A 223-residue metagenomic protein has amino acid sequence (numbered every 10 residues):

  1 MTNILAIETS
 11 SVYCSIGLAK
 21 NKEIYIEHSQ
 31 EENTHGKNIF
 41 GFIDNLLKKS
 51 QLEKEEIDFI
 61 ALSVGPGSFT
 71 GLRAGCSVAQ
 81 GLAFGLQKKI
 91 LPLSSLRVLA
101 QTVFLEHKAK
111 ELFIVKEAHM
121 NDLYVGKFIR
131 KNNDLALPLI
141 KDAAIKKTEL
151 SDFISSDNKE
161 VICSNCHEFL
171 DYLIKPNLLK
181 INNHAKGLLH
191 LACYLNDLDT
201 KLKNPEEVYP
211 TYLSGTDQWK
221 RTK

Functional and structural regions predicted by a protein language model:
M1-E23, E32-T34, L91-K223: Oxyanion-binding and handling regions
Q30-N38, F69, R73, S77 (+2 more regions): Residues at secondary-structure transition points
H35-S50, L96: Short, well-ordered amphipathic alpha-helical segments that serve as non-catalytic structural scaffolds within diverse
N38-G41, S77, G81, V98 (+2 more regions): Short amphipathic alpha-helical face segments that pack within enzyme cores and frequently flank/anchor catalytic
I43-F59, D152-K159: Phosphate/pyrophosphate-binding loops at sites that engage ATP/ADP/AMP, CoA/4′-phosphopantetheine, polyphosphate
F59-S95: DPxDG-like acidic metal-binding loop motif
